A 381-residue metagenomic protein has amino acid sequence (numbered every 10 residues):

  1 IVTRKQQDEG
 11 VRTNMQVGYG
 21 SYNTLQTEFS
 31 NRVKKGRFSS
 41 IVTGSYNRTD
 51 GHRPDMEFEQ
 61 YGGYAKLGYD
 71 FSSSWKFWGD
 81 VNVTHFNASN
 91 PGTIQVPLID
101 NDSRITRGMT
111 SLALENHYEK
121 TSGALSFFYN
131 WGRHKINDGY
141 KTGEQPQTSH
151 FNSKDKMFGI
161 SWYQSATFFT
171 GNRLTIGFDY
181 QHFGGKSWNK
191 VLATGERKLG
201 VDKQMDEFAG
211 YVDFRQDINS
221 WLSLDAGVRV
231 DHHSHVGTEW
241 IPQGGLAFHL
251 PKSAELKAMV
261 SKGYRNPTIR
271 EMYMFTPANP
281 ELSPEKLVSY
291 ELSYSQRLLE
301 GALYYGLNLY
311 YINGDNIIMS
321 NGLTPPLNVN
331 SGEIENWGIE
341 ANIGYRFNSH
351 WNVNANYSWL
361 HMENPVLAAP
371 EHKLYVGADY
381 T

Functional and structural regions predicted by a protein language model:
I1-Q16, T27-N31: N-terminal periplasmic accessory domains that precede and gate Gram-negative outer-membrane beta-barrel machines
V17-S21, K35-R37, Y46-D50, V83-N87 (+10 more regions): Transmembrane beta-strands of outer-membrane beta-barrel pores
R32-R48, A124-Y140, L174-Q181, W188 (+5 more regions): Surface-exposed extracellular loop regions of Gram-negative outer-membrane beta-barrel proteins
R37-F38, K120-D138, F183-N189, H249 (+3 more regions): Membrane-embedded beta-barrel scaffold of Gram-negative outer-membrane proteins
T49-M56, Q60, S74-M157, V201: Flexible loop and strand-edge segments within Gram-negative outer membrane beta-barrel domains
S72, F169-R173, K198-N313, N348-S349 (+1 more regions): Structural signature of Gram-negative outer-membrane beta-barrels, strongest in the C-terminal barrel of TonB-dependent
T106, Q145-D225, W337: Outer-membrane beta-barrel transmembrane domain signature of Gram-negative proteins, especially the mid-to-C-terminal
D217-S220, L309-N313, N330-T381: Gram-negative outer-membrane beta-barrel transporters
